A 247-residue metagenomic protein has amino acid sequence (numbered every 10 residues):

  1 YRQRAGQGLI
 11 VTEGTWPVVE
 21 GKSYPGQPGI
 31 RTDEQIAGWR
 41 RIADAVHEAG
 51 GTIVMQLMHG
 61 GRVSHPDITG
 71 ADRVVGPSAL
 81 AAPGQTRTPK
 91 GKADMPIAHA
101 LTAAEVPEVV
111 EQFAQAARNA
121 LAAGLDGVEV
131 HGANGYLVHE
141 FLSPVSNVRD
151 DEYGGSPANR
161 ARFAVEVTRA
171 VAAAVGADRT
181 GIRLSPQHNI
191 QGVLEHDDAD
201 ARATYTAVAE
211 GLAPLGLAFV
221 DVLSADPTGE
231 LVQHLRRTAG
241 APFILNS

Functional and structural regions predicted by a protein language model:
Y1-S247: Flavin-dependent oxidoreductase catalytic cores
